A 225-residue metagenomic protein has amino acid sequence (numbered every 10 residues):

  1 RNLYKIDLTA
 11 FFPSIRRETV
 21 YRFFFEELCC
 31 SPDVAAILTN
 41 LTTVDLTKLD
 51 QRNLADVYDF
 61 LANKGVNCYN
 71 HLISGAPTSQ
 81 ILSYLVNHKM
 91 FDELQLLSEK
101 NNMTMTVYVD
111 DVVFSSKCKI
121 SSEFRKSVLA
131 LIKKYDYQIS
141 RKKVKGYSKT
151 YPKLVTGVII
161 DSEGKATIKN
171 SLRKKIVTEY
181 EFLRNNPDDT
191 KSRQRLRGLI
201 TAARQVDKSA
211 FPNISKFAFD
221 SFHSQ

Functional and structural regions predicted by a protein language model:
R1-D33, N40-A76, Y84-L96, C118-Q225: Right-hand nucleic-acid polymerase module
L8, V109-D110: Short acidic donor-binding/metal-coordinating loop in glycosyltransferase active sites
A35, M103: Short, flexible active-site-proximal loops enriched in glycine and acidic residues
S79: Conserved, non-catalytic sequence blocks in retroelement Pol enzymes and Pol-derived host proteins
T104-Y108: Short beta-strand
D110-S116: Short beta-strand->loop micro-motif that forms the acidic, two-metal-ion catalytic signature in nucleotide-processing
